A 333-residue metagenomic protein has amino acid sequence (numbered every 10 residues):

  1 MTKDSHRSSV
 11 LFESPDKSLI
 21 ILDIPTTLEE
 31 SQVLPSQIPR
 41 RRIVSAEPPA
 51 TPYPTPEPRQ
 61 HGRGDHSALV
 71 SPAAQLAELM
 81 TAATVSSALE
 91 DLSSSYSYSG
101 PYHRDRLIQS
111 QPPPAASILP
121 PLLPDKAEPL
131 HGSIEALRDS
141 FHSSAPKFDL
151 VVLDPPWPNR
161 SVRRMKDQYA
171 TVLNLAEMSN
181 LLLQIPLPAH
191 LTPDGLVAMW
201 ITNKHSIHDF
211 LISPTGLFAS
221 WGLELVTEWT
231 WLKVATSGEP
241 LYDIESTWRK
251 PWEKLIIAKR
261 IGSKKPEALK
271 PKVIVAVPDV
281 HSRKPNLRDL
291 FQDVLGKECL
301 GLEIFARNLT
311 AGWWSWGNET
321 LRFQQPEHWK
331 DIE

Functional and structural regions predicted by a protein language model:
M1-L153, P158-L182, K204-E333: Class I S-adenosyl-L-methionine
N180-L191: Short, basic/hydrophobic alpha-helical segments
P193-T202: Conserved beta-strand signature within the Rossmann-like core of class I S-adenosyl-L-methionine
